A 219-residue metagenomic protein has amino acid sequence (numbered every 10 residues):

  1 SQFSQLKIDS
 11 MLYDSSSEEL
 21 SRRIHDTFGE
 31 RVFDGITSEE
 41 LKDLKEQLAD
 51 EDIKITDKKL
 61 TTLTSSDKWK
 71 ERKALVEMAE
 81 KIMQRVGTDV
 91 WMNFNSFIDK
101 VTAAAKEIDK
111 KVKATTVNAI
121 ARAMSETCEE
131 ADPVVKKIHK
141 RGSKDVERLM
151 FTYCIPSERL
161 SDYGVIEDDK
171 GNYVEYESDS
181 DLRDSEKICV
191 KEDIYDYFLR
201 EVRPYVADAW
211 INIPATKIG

Functional and structural regions predicted by a protein language model:
S1-G219: A conserved structural/catalytic subdomain of Rossmann-like adenosyl-cofactor enzymes
